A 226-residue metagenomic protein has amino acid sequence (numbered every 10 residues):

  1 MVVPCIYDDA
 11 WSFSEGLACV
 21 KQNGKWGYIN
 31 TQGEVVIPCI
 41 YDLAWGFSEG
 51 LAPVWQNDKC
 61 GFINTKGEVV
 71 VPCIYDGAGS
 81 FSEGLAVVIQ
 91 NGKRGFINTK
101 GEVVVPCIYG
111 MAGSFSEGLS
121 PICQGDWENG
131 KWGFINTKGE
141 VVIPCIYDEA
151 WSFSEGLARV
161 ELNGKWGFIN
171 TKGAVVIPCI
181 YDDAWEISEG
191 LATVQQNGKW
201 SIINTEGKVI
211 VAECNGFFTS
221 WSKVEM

Functional and structural regions predicted by a protein language model:
M1-M226: Residue-level detector of conserved, function-critical positions
